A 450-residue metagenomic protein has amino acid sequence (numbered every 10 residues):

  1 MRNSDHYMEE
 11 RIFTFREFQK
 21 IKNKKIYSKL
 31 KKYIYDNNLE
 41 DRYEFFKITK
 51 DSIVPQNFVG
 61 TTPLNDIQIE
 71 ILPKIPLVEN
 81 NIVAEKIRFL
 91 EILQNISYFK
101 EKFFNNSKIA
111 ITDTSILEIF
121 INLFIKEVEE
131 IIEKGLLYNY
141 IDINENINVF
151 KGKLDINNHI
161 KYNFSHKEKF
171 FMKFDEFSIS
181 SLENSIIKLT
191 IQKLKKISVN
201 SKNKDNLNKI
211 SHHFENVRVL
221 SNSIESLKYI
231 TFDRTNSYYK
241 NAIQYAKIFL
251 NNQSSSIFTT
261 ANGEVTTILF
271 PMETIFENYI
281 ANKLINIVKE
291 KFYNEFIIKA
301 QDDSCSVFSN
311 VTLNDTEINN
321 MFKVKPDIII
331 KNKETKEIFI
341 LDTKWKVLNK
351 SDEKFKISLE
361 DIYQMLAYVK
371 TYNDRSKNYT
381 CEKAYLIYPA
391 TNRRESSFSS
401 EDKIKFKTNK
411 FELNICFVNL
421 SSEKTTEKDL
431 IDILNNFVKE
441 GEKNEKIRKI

Functional and structural regions predicted by a protein language model:
M1-D36, E264-I450: Catalytic core segments in nucleotide and nucleic-acid processing enzymes
M1-T267: Residue(s) in the substrate-gating loop at a strand-loop-helix junction that position the organic substrate next
